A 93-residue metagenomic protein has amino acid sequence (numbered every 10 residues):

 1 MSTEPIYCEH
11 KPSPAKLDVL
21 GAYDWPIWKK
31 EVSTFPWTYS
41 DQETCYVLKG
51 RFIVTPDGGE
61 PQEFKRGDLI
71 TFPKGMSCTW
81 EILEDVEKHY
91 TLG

Functional and structural regions predicted by a protein language model:
S2-C8, D24-I27, E87-G93: Double-stranded beta-helix
T3-V19: N-terminal non-globular leader segments, chiefly Sec-dependent signal peptides
K11-S13, G21-S40, P73-K74: Conserved short histidine dyad/triad with adjacent acidic residue
V19, F35-Y39, P56, Q62-E63 (+1 more regions): Short histidine-centered beta-strand/loop micro-motifs that create catalytic or ligand/metal-coordination sites
W37, V54, K88-Y90: Short hydrophobic/aromatic-rich beta-strand segments that constitute the beta-sheet cores of beta-sandwich/beta-barrel
Y39-V54: Short, conserved beta-strand element in jelly-roll/cupin
G58-K74: Short acidic-glycine-tyrosine-enriched beta hairpin
K74-G93: Ligand-binding loop in jelly-roll beta-barrel domains
